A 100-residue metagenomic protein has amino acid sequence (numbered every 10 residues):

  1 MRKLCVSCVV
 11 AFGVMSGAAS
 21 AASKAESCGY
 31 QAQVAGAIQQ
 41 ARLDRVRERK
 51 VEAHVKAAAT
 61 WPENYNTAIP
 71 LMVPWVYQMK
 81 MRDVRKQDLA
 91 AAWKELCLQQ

Functional and structural regions predicted by a protein language model:
M1-A22: Classic N-terminal secretory signal peptides
V6-V9, G29, L98: Secreted/luminal cysteine- and crosslink-motif detector
F12-V14, A37-A41: General structural signal for alpha-helix termini and helix-helix connectors
G17, K24-S27, W93: Generic hydrophobic secondary-structure packing signal
A22-I38: Short N-terminal segments immediately surrounding and downstream of signal-peptide cleavage
R42, V46-Q100: Compact alpha-helical subdomains of small soluble proteins
